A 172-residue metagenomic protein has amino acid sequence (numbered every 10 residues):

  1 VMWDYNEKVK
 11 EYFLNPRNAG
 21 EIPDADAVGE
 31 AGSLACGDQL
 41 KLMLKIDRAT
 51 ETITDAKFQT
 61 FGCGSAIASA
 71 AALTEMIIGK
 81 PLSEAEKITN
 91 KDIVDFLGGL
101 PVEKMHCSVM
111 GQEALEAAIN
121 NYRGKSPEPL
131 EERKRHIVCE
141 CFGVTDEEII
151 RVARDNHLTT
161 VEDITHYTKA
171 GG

Functional and structural regions predicted by a protein language model:
K8, M110-K125: Stable alpha-helical structural segments in soluble proteins, enriched in small hydrophobic residues
N15-I53: Structured beta-strand/loop patches that form or line metal/cofactor-binding pockets in enzymes
A35-C36, K45-Q112, A153: Active-site- and interface-proximal helix/loop "cap" or "latch" segments in soluble metabolic and energy-transducing
T50-F61, P127-H136, L158-G172: Immediate flanking context of iron-sulfur cluster ligation sites
T60-A72, G98, V102, R135-D146 (+1 more regions): Local cysteine-cluster metal-coordination motifs and their immediate loop/turn environment, predominantly Fe-S cluster
E75, G143-H157: Amphipathic, charged-and-aliphatic alpha-helical interface segments that function as noncatalytic docking
E84-E86, Y122, S126-P127: Short alpha-helical interdomain "coupling" segment at the junction between an upstream regulatory sensor module
